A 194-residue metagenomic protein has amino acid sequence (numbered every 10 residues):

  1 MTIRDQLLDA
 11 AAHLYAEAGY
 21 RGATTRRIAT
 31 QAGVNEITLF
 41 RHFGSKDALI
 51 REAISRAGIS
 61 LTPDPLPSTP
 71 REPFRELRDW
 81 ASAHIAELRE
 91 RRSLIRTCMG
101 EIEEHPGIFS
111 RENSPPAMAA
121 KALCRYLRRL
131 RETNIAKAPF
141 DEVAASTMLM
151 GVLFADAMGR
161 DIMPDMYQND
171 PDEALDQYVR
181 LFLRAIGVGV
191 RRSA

Functional and structural regions predicted by a protein language model:
M1-A18, G22-I37, A48: Basic, helix-initiating cap at the start of DNA-binding domains
Q6, A48, D79, T97 (+4 more regions): Amphipathic alpha-helical interaction segments
Y20-R21, I108, A136: Conserved hydrophobic residue
R51-W80: Amphipathic alpha-helical linker/stalk segments
S55, E76-G100, E104, S110 (+5 more regions): Helical hydrophobic small-molecule/effector-binding pocket
E87, A120, R125, R129 (+2 more regions): Amphipathic C-terminal alpha-helical segment
E90, G107-T133, V143-T147, M158 (+1 more regions): Amphipathic alpha-helical packing segments from all-alpha helical-bundle domains
